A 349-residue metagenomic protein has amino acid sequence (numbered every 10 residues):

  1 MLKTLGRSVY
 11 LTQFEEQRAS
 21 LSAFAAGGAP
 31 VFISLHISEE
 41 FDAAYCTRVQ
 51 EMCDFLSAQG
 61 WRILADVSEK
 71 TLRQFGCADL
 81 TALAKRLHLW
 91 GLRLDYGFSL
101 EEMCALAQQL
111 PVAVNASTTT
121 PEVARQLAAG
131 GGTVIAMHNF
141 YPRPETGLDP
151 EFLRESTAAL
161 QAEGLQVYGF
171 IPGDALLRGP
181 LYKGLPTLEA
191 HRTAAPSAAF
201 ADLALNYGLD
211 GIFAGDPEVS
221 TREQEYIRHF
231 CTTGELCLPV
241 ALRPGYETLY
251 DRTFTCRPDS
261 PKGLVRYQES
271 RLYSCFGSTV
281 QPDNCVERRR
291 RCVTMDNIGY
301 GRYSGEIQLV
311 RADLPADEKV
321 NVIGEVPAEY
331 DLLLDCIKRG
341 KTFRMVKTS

Functional and structural regions predicted by a protein language model:
M1-K3, T348-S349: Short, Lys/Arg-enriched, disordered terminal segments
L2-T133, F140: Active-site beta->alpha loop and helix N-cap motifs at the rims of alpha/beta catalytic domains
G6-V9, G76-L87, A105-T119, L160-G164 (+3 more regions): Short secondary-structure transition/capping segments
M52-L56, F75, I171-A175, R266-Y273: A broad, low-specificity signal for short, low-complexity segments enriched in glycine/proline and polar/charged
A65-T81, S99-C104, F152-E155, L205-A214 (+1 more regions): Electropositive, surface-exposed helix/loop patches at the edges of structured domains that serve as adaptable
F75, T146, K319: Short acidic, gly/pro-rich beta-turn/loop elements at beta-sheet edges and active-site/ligand-binding grooves
N115-G245: Catalytic alpha/beta core domains of metabolic enzymes, predominantly
P244-S349: C-terminal functional modules
